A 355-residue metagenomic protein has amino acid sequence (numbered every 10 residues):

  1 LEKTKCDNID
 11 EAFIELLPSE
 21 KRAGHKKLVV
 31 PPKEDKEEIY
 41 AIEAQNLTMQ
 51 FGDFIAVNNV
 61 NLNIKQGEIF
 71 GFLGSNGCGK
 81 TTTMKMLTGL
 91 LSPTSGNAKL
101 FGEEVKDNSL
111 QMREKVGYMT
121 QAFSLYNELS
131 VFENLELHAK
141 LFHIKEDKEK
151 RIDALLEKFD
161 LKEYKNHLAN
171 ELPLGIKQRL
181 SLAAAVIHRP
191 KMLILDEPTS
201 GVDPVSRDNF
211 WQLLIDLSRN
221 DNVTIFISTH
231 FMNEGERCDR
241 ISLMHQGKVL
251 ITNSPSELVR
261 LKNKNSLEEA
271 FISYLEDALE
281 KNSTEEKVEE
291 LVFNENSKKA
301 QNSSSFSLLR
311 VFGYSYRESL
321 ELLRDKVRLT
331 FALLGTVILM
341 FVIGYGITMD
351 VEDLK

Functional and structural regions predicted by a protein language model:
E136, K140-Y164: Conserved ABC ATPase "signature" region
L168-G175: Conserved ABC ATPase signature
R189: Conserved catalytic motifs of ABC-family nucleotide-binding domains
L193-D196: Catalytic Walker B motif of ABC-type/P-loop ATPase nucleotide-binding domains
S303-R310, Y314-R317, V327-K355: Extracytoplasmic/periplasmic domains immediately adjacent to an N-terminal transmembrane anchor in multi-pass membrane
